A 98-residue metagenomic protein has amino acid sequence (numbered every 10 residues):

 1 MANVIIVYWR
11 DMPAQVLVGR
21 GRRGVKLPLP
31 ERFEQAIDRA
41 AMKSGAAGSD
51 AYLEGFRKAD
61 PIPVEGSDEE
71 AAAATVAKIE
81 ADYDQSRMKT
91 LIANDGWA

Functional and structural regions predicted by a protein language model:
M1-K26: Short, charged/polar N-terminal "headpieces" of proteins
A2, G19, M42, E65 (+1 more regions): Residue-level detector of functional hotspots within protein domains
G21-A59: Acidic, aromatic-enriched beta-alpha/helix-loop junctions
G48-A98: Acidic, low-complexity intrinsically disordered segments
